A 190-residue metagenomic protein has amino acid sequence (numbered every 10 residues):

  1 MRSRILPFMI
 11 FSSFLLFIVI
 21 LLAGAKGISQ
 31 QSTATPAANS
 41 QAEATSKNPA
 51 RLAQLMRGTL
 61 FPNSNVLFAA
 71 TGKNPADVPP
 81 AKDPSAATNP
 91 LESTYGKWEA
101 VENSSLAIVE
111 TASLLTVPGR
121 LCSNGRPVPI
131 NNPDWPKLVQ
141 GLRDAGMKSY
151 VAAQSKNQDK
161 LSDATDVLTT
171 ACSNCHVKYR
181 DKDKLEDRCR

Functional and structural regions predicted by a protein language model:
M1-S13: N-terminal Sec-pathway targeting helices
F14-I18: Cleavable Sec-type N-terminal signal peptides
V19-S29: Juxtamembrane cytosolic interface motif at the C-terminal end of transmembrane helices
G27-V167, D181-R190: Extracytoplasmic c-type cytochrome modules immediately beyond a signal peptide or single-pass transmembrane anchor
L168-Y179: The canonical Cys-X-X-Cys-His
